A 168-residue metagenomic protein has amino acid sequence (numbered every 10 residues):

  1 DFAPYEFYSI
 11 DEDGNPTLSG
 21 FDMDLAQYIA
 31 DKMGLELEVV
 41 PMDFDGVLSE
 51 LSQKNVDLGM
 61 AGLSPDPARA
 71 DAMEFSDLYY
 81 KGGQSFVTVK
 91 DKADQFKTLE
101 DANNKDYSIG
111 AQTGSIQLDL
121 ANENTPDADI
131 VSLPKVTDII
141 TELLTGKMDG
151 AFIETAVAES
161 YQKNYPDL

Functional and structural regions predicted by a protein language model:
D1-G62: Extracytoplasmic small-molecule ligand-binding "clamshell" domains of the periplasmic binding protein/Venus flytrap
E6-D13, A26-L35, L99, N103 (+2 more regions): Ligand-binding cleft/hinge of the Venus flytrap
P16-D24, M42-D45, A111-S115, L133-T137 (+2 more regions): Soluble non-cytosolic domains of exported or imported proteins
I29, L51-S52, A102, E142-L144: Hydrophobic residues within well-ordered alpha-helices
G34-E36, Q53-A61, D106-S108, K135 (+2 more regions): Alpha-to-beta junction loops
D45-G46, L63-A72, D119-E123, L144-T145 (+1 more regions): A ligand-binding cleft/hinge motif common to bilobed small-molecule-binding domains
M73-T88, N104, P166: Short Pro/Gly-enriched coil loops immediately N-terminal to beta-strands
V89-Y107: Flexible hinge/capping segments at coil-to-helix
